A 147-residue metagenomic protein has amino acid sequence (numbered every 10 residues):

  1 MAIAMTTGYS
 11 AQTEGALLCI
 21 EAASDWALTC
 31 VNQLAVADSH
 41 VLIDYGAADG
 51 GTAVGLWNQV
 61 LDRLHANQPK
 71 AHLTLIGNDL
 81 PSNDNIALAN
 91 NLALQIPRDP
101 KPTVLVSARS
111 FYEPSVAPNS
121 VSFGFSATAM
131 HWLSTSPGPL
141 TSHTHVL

Functional and structural regions predicted by a protein language model:
M1-V104, A108-A117, W132-T144: N-terminal charged/capping segments associated with class I S-adenosyl-L-methionine
D44, G124-A129: A short beta-strand submotif of the Rossmann-like class I SAM-dependent methyltransferase core that lines
